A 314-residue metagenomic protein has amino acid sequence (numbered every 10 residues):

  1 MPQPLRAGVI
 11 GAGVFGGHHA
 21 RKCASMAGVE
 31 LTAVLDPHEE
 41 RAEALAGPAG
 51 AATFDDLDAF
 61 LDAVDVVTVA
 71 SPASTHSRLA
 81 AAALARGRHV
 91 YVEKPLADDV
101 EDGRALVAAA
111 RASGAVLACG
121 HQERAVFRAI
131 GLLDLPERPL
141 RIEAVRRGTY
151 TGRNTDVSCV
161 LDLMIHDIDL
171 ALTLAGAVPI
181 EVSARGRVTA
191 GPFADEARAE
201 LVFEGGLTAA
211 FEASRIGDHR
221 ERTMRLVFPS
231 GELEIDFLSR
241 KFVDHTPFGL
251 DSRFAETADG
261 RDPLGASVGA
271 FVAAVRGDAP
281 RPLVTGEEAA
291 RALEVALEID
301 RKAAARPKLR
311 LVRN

Functional and structural regions predicted by a protein language model:
M1, V66-V69, A270-N314: C-terminal helix-rich "cap/oligomerization" subdomain common to oxidoreductases
M1-P48: N-terminal Rossmann-like dinucleotide-binding module
H19, A49-L106: Beta-loop-alpha module in the N-terminal Rossmann-like domain of NAD(P)-dependent dehydrogenases, especially those
P37, I235, E256-G269, V284: Active-site loop of classical SDR/Rossmann-like NAD(P)-dependent oxidoreductases, centered on the catalytic Tyr-X3-Lys
D55, V92, L117-C119, I235: Hydrophobic residues in well-ordered beta-strands that form the structural core
A97-N154: A contiguous active-site-proximal alpha/beta segment in oxidoreductase catalytic domains
G120-F127, Y150-I180, S267, A289: Mid-domain beta-loop-alpha active-site segment that forms a flexible, acidic cofactor/metal-binding surface
I165-R240, S267-A279, R313-N314: Contiguous beta-strand/loop segments that form the cofactor/metal-binding neighborhood of enzyme cores
